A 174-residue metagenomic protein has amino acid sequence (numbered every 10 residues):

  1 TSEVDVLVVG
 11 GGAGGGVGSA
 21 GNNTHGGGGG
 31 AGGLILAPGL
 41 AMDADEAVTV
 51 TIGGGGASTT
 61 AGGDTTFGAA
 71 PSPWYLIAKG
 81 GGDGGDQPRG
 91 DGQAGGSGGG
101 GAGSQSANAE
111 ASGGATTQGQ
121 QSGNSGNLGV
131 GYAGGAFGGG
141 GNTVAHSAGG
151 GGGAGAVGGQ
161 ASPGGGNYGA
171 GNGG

Functional and structural regions predicted by a protein language model:
T1, P71, G123: Extracellular/periplasmic catalytic domains that process cell-envelope and extracellular macromolecules
T1-G10: GGW-centered surface loops in extracellular recognition modules
V9-A70, G84-G90, G99, G164-G165 (+1 more regions): Glycine-rich strand-loop-strand elements at beta-sheet edges
P38, G81, A133-G135: Structured loops at beta-to-helix junctions and adjacent beta-edge loops in soluble globular domains
A47-T51, I77, A145: Ser/Thr- (and often Asn-) enriched beta-sheet segments in non-cytosolic proteins
W74, A78-G84: Short, well-ordered surface patches within globular domains
D91-G173: Glycine-rich (often Gly-Gly/Gly-Pro-rich) flexible segments and glycine-rich loop motifs, frequently accented by
